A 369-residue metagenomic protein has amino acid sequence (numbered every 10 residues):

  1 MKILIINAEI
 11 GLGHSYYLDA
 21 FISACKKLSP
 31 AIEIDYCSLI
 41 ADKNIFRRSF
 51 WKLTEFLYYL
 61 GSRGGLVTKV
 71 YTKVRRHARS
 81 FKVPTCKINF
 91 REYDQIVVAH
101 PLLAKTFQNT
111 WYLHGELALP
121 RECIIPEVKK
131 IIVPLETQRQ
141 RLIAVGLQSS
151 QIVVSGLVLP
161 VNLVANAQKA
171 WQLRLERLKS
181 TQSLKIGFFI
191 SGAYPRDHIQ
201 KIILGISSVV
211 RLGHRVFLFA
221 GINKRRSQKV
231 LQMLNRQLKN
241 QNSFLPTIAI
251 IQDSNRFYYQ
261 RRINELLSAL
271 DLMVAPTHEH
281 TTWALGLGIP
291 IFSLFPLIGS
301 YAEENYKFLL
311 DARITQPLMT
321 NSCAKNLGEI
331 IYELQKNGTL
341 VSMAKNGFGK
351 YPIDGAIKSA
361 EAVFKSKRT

Functional and structural regions predicted by a protein language model:
M1-T369: Nucleotide-activated sugar donor-binding and catalytic core shared by glycosyltransferases and related lipid-linked
